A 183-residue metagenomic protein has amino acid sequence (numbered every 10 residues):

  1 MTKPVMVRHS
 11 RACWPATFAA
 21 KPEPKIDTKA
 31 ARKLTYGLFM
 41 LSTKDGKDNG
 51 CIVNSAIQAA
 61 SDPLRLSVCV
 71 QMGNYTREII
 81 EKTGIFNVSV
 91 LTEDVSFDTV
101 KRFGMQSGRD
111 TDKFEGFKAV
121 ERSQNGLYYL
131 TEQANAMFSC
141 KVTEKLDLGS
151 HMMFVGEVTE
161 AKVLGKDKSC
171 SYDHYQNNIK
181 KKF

Functional and structural regions predicted by a protein language model:
T2-F183: Basic, polyanion-binding surface patches
